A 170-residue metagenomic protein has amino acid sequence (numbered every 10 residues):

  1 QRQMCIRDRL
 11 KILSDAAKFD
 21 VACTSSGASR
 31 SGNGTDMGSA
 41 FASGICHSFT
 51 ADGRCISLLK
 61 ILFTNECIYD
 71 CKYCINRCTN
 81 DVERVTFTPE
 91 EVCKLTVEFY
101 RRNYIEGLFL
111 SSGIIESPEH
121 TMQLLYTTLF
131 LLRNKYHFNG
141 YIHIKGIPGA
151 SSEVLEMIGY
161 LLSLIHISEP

Functional and structural regions predicted by a protein language model:
Q1-I6, E169-P170: Short, small-residue-biased leader/transition segments that mark boundaries at the very start of proteins
C5, S57, F109: Conserved beta-strand segments that form the floor/walls of ligand-binding pockets within enzyme and binding domains
L10-T64, C78-V82: N-terminal [4Fe-4S]-dependent radical SAM core
H47, L155-E156: A generic local secondary-structure boundary/capping motif
F49-A51, F63-E66, F99-Y104, G159: Short glycine/proline-enriched loop/turn "hinge" motifs that connect secondary-structure elements and lie
E66-R77: Local cysteine-cluster metal-coordination motifs and their immediate loop/turn environment, predominantly Fe-S cluster
R77-E91, Y100-L125, L131-E153, G159-L164 (+1 more regions): Core AdoMet radical
